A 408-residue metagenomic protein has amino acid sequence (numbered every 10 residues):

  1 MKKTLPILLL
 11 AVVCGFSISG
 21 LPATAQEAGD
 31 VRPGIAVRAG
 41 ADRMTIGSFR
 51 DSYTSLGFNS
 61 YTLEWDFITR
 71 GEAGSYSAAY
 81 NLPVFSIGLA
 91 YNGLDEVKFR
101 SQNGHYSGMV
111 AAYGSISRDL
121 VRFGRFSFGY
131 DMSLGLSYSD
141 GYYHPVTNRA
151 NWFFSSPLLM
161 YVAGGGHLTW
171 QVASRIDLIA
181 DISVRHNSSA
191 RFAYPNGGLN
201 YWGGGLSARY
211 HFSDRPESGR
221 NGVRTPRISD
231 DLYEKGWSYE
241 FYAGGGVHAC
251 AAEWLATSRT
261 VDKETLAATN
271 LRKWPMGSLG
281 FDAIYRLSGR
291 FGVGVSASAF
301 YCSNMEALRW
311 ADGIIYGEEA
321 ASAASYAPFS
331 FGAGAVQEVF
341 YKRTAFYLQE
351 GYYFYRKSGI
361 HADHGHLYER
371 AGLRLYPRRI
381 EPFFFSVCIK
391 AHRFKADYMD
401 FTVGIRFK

Functional and structural regions predicted by a protein language model:
V31-P33, S55-L63, N81, G104-A112 (+8 more regions): Residues that define the transmembrane beta-barrel architecture of outer-membrane proteins
P33-V37, P83-I87, F126-L134, L178-I182 (+8 more regions): Transmembrane beta-strands of outer-membrane beta-barrel proteins
A39-T45, T69, L89-D95, L134-Y142 (+9 more regions): Transmembrane beta-strands of outer-membrane beta-barrel pores
R43-T62, K98-Y106, A249-G280: Surface-exposed strand-loop-strand hairpins of Gram-negative outer-membrane beta-barrel proteins
G47-Y53, V97-N103, G141-R149, A190-G197 (+5 more regions): Outer-membrane beta-barrel translocator domains and adjoining extracellular loop/strand segments of Gram-negative
L63-T69, A112-R118, M132-L136, V162-W170 (+8 more regions): Residues on the lipid-exposed face of transmembrane beta-strands in outer-membrane beta-barrel proteins
A73-S75, G124-F126, W170-L178, D214-S218 (+3 more regions): Repeated loop/turn-to-beta-strand initiation elements of outer-membrane beta-barrel proteins
N200-V223, A396-K408: Outer-membrane beta-barrel "beta-signal"
